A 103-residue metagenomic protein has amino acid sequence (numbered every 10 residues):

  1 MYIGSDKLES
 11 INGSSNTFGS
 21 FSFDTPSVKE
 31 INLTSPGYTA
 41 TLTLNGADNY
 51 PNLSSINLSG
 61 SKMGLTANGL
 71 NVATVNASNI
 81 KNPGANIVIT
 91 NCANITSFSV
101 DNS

Functional and structural regions predicted by a protein language model:
L8, F18, V28, T39 (+5 more regions): Conserved hydrophobic position(s) of the canonical leucine-rich repeat
